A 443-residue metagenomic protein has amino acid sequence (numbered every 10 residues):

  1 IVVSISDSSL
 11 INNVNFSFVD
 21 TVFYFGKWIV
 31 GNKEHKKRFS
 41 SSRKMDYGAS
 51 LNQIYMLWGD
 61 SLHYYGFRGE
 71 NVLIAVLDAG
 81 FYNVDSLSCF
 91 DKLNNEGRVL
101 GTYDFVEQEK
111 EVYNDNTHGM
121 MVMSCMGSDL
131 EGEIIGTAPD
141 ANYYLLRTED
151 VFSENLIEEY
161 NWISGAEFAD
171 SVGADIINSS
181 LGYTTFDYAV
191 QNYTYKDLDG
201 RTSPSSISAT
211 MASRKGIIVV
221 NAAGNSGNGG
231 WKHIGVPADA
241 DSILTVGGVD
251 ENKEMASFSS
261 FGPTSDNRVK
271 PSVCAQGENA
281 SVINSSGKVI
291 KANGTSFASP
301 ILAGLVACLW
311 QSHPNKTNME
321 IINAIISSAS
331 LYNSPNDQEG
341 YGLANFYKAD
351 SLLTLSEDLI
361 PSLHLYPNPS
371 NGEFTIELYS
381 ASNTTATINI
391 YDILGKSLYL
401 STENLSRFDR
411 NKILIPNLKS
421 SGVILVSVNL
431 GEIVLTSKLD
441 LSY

Functional and structural regions predicted by a protein language model:
I1-H63, D241: Autoinhibitory propeptides
T21, S61-E158, V172-D175, Y188 (+5 more regions): Subtilisin-like serine protease catalytic core
L51, A174-N178, Q311-H364, N368 (+1 more regions): C-terminal subdomain of the subtilisin-like protease fold in secreted/lumenal serine endopeptidases
L93-E96, T102, E251-S296, N333: Catalytic-core environment of secreted peptidases
M123, L146-D150, H233, G277-E339: Hydrolase catalytic cores
Y143, A169-L198, A222: Short acidic, glycine-rich surface-loop motifs adjacent to enzyme active sites
S356-S380, Y391-L398, L439-Y443: Surface-exposed, proline-anchored Ser/Thr-rich loop/turn motifs
L400-S401, L405, P416, S421-Y443: C-terminal tail/sorting-segment detector
